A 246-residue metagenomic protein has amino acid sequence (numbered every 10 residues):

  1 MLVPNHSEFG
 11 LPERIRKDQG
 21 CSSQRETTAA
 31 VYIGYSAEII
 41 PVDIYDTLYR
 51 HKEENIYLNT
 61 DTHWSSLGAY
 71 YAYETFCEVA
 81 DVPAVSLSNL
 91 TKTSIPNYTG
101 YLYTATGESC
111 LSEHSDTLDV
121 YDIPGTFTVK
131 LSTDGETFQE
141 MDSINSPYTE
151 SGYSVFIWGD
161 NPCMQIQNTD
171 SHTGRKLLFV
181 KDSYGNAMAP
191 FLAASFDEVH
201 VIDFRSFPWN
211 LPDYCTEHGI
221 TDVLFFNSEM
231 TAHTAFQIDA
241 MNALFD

Functional and structural regions predicted by a protein language model:
M1-D246: Extracellular glycan-modifying ectodomains
